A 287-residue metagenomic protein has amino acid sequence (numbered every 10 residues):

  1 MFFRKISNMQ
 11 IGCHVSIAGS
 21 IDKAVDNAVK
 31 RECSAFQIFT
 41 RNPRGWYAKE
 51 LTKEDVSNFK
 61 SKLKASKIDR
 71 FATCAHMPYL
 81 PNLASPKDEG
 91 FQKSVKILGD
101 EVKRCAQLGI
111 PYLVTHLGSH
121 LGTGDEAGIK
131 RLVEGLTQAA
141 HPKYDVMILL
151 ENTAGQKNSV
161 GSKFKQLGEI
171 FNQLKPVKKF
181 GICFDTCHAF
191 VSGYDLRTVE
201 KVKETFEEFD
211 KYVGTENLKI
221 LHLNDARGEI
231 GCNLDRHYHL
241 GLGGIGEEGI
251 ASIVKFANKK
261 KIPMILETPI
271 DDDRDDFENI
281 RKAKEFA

Functional and structural regions predicted by a protein language model:
F2-A75, P81-K103: N-terminal pre-domain/capping segments
H14-A18, R41-P43, M77-L80, G118-H120 (+4 more regions): Active-site beta-loop-alpha junctions enriched in small/polar residues
D26-C33, K53-C74, E101-G109, Q138-Y144 (+3 more regions): Acidic (Asp/Glu)-rich catalytic clusters
A28, H76, S94, C105 (+5 more regions): Conserved, mostly hydrophobic/aromatic
S34-T40, F71-A75, F180-T186, T215-R227: Non-cysteine beta-strand/loop elements that form the S-adenosyl-L-methionine
N82-G181: Active-site acidic/histidine proton-transfer and metal-coordination neighborhood in alpha/beta enzyme cores
E126, V160-G168, F190-K261: Gly/Pro-rich active-site loop or hairpin
D273-A287: C-terminal helical cap(s) of enzyme catalytic domains, especially alpha/beta-barrels
